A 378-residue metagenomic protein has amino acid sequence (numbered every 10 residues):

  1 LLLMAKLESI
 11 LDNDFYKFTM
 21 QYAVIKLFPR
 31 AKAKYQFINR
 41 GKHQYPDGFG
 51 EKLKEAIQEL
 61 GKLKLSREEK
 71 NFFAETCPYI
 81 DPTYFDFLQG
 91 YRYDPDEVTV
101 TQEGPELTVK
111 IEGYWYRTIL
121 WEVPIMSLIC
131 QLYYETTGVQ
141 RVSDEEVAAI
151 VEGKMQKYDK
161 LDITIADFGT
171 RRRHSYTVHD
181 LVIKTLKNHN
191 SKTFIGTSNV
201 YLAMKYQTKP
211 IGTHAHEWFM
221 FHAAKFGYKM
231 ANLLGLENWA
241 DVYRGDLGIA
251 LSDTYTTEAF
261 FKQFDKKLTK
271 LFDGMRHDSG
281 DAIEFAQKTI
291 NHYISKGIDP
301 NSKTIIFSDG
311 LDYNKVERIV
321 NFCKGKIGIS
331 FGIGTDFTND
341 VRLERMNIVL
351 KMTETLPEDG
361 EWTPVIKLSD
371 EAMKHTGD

Functional and structural regions predicted by a protein language model:
L1-A231, A240-D241, K351-D378: Ordered alpha/beta subdomains of enzyme catalytic regions
L2-K6, I211-D378: Glycine-rich phosphate/ribose-binding loops and adjacent secondary-structure elements that form binding surfaces
